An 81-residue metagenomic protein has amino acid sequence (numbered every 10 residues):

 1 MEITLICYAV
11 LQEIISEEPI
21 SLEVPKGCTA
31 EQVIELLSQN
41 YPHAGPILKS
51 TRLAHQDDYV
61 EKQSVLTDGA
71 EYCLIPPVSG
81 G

Functional and structural regions predicted by a protein language model:
M1-G80: Ubiquitin-like/PB1-type beta-grasp interaction modules and other compact soluble beta-rich domains
